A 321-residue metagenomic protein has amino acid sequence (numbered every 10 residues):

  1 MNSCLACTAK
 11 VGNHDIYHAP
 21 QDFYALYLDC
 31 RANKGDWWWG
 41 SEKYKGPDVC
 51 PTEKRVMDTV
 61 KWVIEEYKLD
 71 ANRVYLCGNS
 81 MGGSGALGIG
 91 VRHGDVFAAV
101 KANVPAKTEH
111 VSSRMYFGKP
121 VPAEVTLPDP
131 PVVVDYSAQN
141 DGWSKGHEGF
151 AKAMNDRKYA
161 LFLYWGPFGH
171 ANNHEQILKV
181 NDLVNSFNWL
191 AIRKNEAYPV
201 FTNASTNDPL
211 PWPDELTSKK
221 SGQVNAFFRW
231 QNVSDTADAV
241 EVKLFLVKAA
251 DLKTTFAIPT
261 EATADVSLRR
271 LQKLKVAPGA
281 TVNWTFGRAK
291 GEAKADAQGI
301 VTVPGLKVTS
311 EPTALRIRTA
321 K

Functional and structural regions predicted by a protein language model:
N2-L5, C30-R31, K61-Y67, N79 (+4 more regions): Cell-envelope and extracellular/periplasmic
N2-T59: Active-site machinery of serine-nucleophile hydrolases
I16, V63-D70, K119-P128, K273-K275: Surface-exposed acidic, glycine-flexible loop patches that form ligand/cofactor-binding and adhesion interfaces
P20-A25, L69-V74, H93-V100, P128-V133 (+1 more regions): Loop/turn elements at helix/coil->beta-strand transitions in domains of secreted/extracellular proteins
E42-M81, V91, V96: Gly/Ser-rich "nucleophile elbow"/oxyanion-hole loop immediately N-terminal to the catalytic nucleophile in hydrolases
A71-T126: Primarily recognizes the serine-hydrolase "nucleophile elbow" in alpha/beta-hydrolase and SGNH/GDSL folds
P105-N195: The feature captures the conserved acid-bearing segment of alpha/beta-hydrolase catalytic domains
R157-F162, F168-A320: Alpha/beta-hydrolase-fold serine-hydrolase catalytic core, especially in secreted/extracellular enzymes
